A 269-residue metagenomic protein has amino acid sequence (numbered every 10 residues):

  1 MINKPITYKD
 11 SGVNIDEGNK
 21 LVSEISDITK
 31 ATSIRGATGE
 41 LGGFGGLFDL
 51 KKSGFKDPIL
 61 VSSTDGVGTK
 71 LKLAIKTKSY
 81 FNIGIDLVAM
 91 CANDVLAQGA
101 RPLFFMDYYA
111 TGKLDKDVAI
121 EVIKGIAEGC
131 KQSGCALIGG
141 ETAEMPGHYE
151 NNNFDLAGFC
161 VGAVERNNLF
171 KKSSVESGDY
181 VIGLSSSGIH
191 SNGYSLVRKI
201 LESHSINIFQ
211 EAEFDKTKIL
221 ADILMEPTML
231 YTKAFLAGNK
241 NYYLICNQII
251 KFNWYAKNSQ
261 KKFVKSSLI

Functional and structural regions predicted by a protein language model:
I2-I269: Helix-biased detector of long, well-ordered alpha-helical tracts
